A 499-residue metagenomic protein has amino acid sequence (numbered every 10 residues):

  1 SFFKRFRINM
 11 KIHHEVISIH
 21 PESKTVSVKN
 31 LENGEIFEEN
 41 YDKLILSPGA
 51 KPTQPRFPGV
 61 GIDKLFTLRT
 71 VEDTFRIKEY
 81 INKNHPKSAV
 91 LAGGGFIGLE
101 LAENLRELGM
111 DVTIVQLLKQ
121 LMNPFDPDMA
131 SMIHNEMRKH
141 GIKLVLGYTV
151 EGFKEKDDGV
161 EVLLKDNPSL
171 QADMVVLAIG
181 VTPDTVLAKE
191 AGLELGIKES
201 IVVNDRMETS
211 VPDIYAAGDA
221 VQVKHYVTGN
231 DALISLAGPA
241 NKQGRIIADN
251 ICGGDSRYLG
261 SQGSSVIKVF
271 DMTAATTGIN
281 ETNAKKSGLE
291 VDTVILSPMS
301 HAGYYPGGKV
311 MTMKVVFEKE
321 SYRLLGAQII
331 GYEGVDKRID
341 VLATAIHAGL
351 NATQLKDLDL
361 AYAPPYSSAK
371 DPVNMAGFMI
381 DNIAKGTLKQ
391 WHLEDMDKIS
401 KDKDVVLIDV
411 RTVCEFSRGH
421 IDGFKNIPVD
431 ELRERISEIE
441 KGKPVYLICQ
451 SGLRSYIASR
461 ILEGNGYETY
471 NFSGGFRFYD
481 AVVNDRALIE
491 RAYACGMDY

Functional and structural regions predicted by a protein language model:
S1, S88-A89, F96-K154, I234-A240 (+3 more regions): Rossmann-like dinucleotide-binding cores of NAD(P)H-dependent redox enzymes
S1-N9, H13, A89, A102-F125 (+5 more regions): Beta1-alpha1 glycine-rich phosphate/pyrophosphate-binding loop at the start of Rossmann-like nucleotide-binding domains
K11-V28, E32, E39, E107-D205: A Rossmann-like FAD-binding core segment of flavoenzymes
E39-G49, A92, L170-G180, G244 (+1 more regions): Short hydrophobic core segments
L46-L108, I197, V203-D205, K425-V429 (+1 more regions): Glycine-rich dinucleotide-binding loop and its adjacent helix/turn
G61-H85, E161, S169-I246, V341 (+1 more regions): FAD-site-proximal beta/loop scaffold in flavoenzymes
A220-E333, P364-S368, P372-K398, V405: Mid-to-C-terminal Rossmann-like scaffold of FAD/NAD(P)H-dependent oxidoreductases
T353-P364, S368-V405, V413-P444, Q450-Y499: Rhodanese-like catalytic fold shared by cysteine-dependent sulfurtransferases and DSP/PTP-type phosphatases
